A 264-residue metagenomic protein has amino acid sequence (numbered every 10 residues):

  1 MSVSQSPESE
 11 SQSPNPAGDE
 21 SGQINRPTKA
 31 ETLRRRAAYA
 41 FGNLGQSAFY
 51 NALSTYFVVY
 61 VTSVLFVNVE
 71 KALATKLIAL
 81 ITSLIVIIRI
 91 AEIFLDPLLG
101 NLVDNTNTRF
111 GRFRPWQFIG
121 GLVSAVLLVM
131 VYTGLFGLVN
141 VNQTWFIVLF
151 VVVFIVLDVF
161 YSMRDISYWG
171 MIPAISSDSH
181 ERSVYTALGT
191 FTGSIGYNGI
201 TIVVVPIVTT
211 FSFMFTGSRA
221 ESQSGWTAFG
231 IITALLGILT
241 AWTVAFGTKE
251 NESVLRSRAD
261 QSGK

Functional and structural regions predicted by a protein language model:
S2-K264: Membrane-embedded alpha-helical bundles of multi-pass transporters/translocases, especially carrier/permease families
